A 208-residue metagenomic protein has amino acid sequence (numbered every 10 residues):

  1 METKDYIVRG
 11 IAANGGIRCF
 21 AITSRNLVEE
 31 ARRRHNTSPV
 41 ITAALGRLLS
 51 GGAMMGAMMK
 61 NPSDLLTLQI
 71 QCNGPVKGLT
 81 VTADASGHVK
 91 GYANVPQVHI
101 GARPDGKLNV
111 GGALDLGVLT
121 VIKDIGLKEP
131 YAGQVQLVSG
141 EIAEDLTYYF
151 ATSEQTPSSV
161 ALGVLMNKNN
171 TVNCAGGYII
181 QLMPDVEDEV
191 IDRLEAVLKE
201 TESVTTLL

Functional and structural regions predicted by a protein language model:
E2-L208: Interaction interfaces in information-processing and related assembly proteins
